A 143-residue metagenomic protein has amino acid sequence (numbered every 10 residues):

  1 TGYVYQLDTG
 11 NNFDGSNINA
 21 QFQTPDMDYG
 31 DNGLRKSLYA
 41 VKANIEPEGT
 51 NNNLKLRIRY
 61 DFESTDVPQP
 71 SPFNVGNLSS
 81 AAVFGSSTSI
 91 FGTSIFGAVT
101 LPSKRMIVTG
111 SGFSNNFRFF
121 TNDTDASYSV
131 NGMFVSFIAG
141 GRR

Functional and structural regions predicted by a protein language model:
T1-R143: Beta-sheet repeat architectures centered on beta-propellers
